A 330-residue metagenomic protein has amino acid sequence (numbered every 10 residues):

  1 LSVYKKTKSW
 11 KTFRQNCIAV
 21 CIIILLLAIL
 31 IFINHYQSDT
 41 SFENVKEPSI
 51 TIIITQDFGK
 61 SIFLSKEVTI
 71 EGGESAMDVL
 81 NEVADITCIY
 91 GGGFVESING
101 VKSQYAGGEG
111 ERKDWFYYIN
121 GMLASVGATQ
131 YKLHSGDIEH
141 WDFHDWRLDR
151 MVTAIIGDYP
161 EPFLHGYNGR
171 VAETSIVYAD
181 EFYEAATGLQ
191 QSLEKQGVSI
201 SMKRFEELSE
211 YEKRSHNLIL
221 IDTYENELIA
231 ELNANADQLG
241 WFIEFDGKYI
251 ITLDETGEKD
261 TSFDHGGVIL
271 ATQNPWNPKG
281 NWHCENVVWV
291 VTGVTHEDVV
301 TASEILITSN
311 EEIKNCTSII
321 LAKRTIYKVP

Functional and structural regions predicted by a protein language model:
T7-I24, F32-N34: N-terminal Sec-pathway targeting helices
V20-I24, S38-D39, D57-K60, L64-K66: Transition segments tied to proteolytic processing and entry into folded domains
L30-K46: Sec-dependent signal peptide cleavage junction
S38, S135-P330: Solvent-exposed alpha-helical segments and adjacent loops that form catalytic or protein-interaction surfaces
N44-E67, E161-H165, G169-E173: Eukaryote-biased recognition of intrinsically disordered, low-complexity regulatory segments
M77-Y131: Hydrophobic, secondary-structure "cap" segments at the distal end of domains
